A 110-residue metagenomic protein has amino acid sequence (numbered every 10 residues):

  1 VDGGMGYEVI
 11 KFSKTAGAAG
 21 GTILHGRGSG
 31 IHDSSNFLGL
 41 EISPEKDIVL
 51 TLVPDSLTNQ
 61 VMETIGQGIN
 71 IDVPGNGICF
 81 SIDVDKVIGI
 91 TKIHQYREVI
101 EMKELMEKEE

Functional and structural regions predicted by a protein language model:
V1-E110: Positively charged, small/polar-rich N-terminal and surface patches that mediate targeting and assembly and bind
